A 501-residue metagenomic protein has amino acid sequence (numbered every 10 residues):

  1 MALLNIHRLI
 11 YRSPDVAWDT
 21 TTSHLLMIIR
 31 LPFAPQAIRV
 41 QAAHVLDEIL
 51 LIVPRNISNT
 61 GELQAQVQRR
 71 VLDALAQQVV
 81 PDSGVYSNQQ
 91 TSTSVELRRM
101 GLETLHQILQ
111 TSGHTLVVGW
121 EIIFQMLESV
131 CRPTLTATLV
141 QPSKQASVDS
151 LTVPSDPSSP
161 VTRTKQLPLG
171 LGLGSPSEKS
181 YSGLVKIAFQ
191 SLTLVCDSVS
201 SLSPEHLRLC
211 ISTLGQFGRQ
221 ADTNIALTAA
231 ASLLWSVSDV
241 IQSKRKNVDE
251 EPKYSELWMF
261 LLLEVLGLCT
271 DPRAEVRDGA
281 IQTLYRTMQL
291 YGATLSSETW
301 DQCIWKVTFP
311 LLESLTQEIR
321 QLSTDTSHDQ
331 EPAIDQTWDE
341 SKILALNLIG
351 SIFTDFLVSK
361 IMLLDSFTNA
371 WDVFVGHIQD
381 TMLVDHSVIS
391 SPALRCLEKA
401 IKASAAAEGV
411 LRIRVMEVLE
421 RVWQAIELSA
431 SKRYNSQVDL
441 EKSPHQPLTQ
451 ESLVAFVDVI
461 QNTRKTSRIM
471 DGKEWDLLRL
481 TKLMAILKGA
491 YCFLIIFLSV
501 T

Functional and structural regions predicted by a protein language model:
M1-T501: Intrinsic disorder/low-complexity flexible regions in very large eukaryotic scaffold/regulatory proteins, enriched
